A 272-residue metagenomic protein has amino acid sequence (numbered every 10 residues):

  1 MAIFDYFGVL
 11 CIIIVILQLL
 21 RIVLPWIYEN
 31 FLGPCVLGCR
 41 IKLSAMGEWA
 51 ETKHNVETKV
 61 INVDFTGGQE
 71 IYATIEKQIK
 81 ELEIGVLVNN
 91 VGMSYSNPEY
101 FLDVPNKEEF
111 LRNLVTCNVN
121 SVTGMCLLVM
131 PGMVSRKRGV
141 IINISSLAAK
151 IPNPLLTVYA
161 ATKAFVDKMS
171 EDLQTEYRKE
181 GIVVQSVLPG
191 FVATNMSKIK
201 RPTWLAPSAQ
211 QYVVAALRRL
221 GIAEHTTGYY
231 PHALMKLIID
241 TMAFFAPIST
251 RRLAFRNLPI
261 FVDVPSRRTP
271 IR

Functional and structural regions predicted by a protein language model:
M1-W49, Q78, I248-R272: Non-catalytic terminal and boundary segments that flank Rossmann-like NAD(P)-dependent oxidoreductase
N62, I84-Y95, N118, N143 (+1 more regions): Rossmann-fold scaffold of SDR-type NAD(P)-dependent oxidoreductases
Q69, A73, K77, G92-R112 (+1 more regions): Conserved mid-core segment of classical short-chain dehydrogenase/reductases
I84, L102-G124, V134, R138 (+1 more regions): Catalytic Tyr-X3-Lys loop
C126, T162: Active-site helix of classical SDR
S146: Residue(s) in the substrate-gating loop at a strand-loop-helix junction that position the organic substrate next
P152-A160, K200-R201: Active-site loop-to-helix junction immediately N-terminal to the catalytic Tyr of the SDR YXXXK motif in Rossmann-fold
K168, Q174-R252: SDR active-site lid
